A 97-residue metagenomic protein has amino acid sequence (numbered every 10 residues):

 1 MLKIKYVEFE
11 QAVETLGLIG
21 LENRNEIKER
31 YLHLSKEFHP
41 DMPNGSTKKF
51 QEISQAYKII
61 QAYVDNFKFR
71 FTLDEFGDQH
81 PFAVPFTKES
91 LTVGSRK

Functional and structural regions predicted by a protein language model:
M1-K97: C-terminal accessory/regulatory regions appended to core domains
